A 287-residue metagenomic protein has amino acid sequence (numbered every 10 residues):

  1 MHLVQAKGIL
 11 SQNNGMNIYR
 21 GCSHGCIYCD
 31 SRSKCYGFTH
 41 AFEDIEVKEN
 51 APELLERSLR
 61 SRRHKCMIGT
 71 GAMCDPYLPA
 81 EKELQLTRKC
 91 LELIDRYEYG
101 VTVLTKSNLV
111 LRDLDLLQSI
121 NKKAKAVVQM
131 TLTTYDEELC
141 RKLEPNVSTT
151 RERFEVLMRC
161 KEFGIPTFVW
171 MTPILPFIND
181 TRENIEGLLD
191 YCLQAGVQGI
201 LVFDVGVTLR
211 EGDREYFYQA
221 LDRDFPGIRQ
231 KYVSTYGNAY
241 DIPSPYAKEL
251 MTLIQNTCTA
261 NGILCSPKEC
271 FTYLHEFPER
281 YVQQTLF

Functional and structural regions predicted by a protein language model:
M1-Q129, T133-R141, T150-F154: Conserved Radical SAM active-site core
M1-Q5, E183-F287: Auxiliary Fe-S-binding modules of radical SAM enzymes
E43-V47, K82-Q85, E144-E152, D180-G187 (+2 more regions): Alpha-helix N-cap and loop-to-helix initiation/capping positions
V47, L109-L111, P176-N179, T208: Acidic-and-aromatic substrate-binding clefts and catalytic sites of carbohydrate-active enzymes
L84-Q85, Q118-M130, N179-G196, L221-D224: Short, electropositive alpha-helical surface patch
Q118-N121, F154-E162, Q255, T259: Surface-exposed amphipathic alpha-helices with a cationic face
Y135-E137, E144-N146, R159-T181, D204-V207: Conserved strand-turn element in the central/C-terminal portion of the radical SAM core barrel that lines
